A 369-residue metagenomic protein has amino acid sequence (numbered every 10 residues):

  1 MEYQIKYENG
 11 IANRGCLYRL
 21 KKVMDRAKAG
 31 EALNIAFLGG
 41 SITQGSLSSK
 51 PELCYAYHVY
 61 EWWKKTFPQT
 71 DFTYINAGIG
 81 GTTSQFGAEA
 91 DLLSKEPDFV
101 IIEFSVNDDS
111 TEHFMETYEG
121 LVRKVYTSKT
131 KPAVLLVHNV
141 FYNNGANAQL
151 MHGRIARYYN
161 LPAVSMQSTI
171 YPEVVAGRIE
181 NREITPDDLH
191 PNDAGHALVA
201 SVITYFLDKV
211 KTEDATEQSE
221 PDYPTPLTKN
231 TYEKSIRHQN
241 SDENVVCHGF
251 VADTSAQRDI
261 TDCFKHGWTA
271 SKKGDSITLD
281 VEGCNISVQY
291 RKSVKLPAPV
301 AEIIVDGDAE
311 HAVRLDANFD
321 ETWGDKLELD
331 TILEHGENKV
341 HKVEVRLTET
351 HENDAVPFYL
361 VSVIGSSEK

Functional and structural regions predicted by a protein language model:
M1-F37, T43-K50, K64-T70, R178 (+2 more regions): N-terminal secretory targeting modules
Y3-Y7, N13-L20, A133-H138, N147-I184 (+1 more regions): Extracellular serine-dependent O-acyl
G15-M24, T83-S94, E116-K124, A148-M151: Alpha-helical scaffolding within the catalytic cores of extracellular/periplasmic polymer-degrading hydrolases
N34-L38, T73-G78, F99-E103, A133-V137 (+1 more regions): Structural recognition of the beta-strand scaffold that forms the well-ordered cores of secreted hydrolase catalytic
A36-F37, Q44, S84-M115: Oxyanion-hole/transition-state-stabilizing segment in secreted/luminal serine hydrolases and related acyltransferases
S41-Q44, I79-S84, S105-T111, P132 (+3 more regions): Solvent-exposed loop/turn segments at secondary-structure junctions within structured extracellular/periplasmic domains
E52-K64: Short catalytic helix/loop segments, enriched in acidic residues and glycine and frequently bearing histidine
N107, E116-R154: Active-site segments of SGNH/GDSL-like serine hydrolases that catalyze O-acetyl group transfer/hydrolysis on lipids
